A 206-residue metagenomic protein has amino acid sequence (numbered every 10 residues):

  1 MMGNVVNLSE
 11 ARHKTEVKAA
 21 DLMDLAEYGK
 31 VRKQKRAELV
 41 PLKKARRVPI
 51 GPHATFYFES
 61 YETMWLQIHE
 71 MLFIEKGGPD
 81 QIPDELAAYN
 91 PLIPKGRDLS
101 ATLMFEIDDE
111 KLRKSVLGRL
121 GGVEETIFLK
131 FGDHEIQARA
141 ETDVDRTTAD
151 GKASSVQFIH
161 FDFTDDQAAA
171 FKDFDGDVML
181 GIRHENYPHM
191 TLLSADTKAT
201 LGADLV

Functional and structural regions predicted by a protein language model:
G3-D98, E106-V206: Long, contiguous binding/interaction regions
